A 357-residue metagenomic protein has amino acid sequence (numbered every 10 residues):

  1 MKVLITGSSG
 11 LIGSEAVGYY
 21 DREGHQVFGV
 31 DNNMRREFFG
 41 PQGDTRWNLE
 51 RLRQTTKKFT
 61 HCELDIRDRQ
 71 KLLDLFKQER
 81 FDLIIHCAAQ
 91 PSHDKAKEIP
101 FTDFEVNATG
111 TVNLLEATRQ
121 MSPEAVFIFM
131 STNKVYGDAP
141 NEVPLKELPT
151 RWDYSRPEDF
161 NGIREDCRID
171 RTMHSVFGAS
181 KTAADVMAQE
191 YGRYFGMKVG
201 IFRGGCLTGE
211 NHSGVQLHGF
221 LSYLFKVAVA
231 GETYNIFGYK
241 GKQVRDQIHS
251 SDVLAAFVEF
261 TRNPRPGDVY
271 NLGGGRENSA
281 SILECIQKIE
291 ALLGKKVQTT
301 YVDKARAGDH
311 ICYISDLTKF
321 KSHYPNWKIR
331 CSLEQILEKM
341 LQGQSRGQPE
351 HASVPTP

Functional and structural regions predicted by a protein language model:
M1-G205: N-terminal Rossmann-like NAD(P)+-binding domain of SDR-like oxidoreductases, especially those catalyzing
H25, T318, C331-P357: Amphipathic terminal alpha-helices
L49-K57, R151-R168, L224-F237, N263 (+2 more regions): A short C-terminal helix-loop "cap" of Rossmann-like NAD(P)-dependent dehydrogenase/epimerase domains
K71, N113-E116, Q247, D252-A255 (+1 more regions): Conserved mid-core alpha-helix of short-chain dehydrogenase/reductase
N141, T182, F195-K198, T208-Y223 (+7 more regions): Glycine/proline-rich active-site loop of Rossmann-fold NAD(P)-dependent oxidoreductases
Y239, V269-Y270, L283-I286, G294-C312 (+1 more regions): C-terminal "lid/loop" region of Rossmann-like NAD(P)-dependent oxidoreductases
S250, V269, A305-K328: Conserved C-terminal active-site "lid" loop/helix of NAD(P)H-dependent oxidoreductases that clamps the redox cofactor
V253, F257, L272, I282-C285 (+2 more regions): Non-catalytic, hydrophobic alpha-helical segments
